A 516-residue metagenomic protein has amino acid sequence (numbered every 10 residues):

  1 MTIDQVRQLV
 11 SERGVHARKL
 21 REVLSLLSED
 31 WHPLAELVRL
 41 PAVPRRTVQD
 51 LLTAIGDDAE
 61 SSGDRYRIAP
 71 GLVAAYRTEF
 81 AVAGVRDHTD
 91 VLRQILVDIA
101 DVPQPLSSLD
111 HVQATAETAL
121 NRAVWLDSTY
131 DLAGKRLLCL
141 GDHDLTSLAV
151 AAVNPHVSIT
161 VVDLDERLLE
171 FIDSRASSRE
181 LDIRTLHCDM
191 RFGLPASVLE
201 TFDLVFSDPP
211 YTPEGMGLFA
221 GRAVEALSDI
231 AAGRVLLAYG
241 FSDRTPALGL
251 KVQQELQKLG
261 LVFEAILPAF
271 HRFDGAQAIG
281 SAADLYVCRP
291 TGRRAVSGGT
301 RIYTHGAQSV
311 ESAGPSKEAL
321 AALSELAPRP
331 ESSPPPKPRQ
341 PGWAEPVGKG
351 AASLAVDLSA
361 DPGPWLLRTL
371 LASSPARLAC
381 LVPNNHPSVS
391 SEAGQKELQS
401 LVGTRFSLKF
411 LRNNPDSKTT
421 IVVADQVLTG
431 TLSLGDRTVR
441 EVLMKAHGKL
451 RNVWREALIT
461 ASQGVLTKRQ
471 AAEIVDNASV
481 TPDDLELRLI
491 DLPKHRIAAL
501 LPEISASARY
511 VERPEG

Functional and structural regions predicted by a protein language model:
M1-L138, H143-A152, A319-E345, N384-S391 (+6 more regions): S-adenosyl-L-methionine
G141-H143, D163, P210, G240-S242 (+2 more regions): Structural motif
A152-I159, S374-A376: Conserved S-adenosyl-L-methionine
V162-E200, L204: S-adenosyl-L-methionine
R191-V205, T212-P213, A344-A355: A short acidic, Gly/Pro-enriched loop at the edge of an enzyme's catalytic core that lines a small-molecule cofactor
Y211-A223: A short, conserved alpha-helix within the catalytic core of class I
G221-Q277, A283, N384-E397, T404: C-terminal substrate-binding/active-site "lid" region of AdoMet-derived donor-dependent transferases
L259-I302, T404-E441: Class I S-adenosyl-L-methionine
